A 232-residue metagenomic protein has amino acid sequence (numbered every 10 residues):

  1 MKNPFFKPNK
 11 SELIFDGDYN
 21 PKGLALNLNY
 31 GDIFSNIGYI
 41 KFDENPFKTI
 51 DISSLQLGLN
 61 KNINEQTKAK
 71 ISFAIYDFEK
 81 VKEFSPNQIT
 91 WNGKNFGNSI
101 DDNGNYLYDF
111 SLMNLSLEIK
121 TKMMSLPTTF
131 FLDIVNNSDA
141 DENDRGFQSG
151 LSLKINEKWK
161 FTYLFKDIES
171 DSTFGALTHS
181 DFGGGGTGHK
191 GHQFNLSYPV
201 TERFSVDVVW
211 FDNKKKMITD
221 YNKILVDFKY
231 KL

Functional and structural regions predicted by a protein language model:
M1-F78, F147-G175: Outer membrane beta-barrel
G31, E65-T67, S85-L232: Outer-membrane beta-barrel pore domains
V81: Active-site-proximal acidic segments at structured loop/helix or strand boundaries that coordinate catalytic metals
